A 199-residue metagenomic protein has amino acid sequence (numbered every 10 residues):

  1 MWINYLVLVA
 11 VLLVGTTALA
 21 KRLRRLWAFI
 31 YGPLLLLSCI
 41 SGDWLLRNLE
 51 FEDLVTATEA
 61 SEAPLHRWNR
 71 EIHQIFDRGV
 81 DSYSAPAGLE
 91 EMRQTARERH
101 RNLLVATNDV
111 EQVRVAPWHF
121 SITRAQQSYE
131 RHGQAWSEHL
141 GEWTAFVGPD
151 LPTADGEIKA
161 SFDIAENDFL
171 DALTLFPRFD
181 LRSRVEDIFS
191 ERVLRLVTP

Functional and structural regions predicted by a protein language model:
M1-A20: Membrane-embedded alpha-helical segments of integral membrane proteins
L13-V14, L65, L103: Hydrophobic beta-strand residues in large extracellular and virion-surface proteins
L19-W27: Membrane-interface helix-boundary motifs at transmembrane edges
A28-L36: Central hydrophobic cores of alpha-helical transmembrane segments in multi-pass integral membrane proteins
S38-A57: Transmembrane signal-anchor/signal-peptide helices with a preference for the extracytoplasmic
F51-A96, H100, E138-P199: C-terminal amphipathic alpha-helix
E98-E130, G148, L175-D187: Short, solvent-exposed, charged loop/turn and helix-capping segments that join or cap alpha-helices on peripheral
